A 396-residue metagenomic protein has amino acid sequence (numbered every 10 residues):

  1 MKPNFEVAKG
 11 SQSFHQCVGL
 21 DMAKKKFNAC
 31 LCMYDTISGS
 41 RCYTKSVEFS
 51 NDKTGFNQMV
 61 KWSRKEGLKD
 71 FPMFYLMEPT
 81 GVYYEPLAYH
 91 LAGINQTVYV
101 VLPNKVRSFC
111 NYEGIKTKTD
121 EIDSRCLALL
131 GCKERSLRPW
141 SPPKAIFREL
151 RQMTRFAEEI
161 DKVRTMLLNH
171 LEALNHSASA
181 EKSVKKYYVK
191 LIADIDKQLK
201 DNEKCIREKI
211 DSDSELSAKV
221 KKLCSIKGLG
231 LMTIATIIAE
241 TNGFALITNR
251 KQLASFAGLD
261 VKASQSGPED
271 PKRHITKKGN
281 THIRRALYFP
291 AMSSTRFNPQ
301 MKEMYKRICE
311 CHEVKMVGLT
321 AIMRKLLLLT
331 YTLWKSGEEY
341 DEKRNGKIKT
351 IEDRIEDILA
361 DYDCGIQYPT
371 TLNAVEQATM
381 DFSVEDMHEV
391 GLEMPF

Functional and structural regions predicted by a protein language model:
V7-Y34, L127: Gly/Thr-rich phosphate-binding beta-strand-loop-beta motif of the actin/hexokinase/Hsp70
T36-D70, F74: Nucleic-acid-processing active sites and adjacent nucleic-acid-binding tracks, predominantly divalent metal-dependent
G67, P139-Q152, A180, D270-I275 (+1 more regions): Short, solvent-exposed helix-loop connector elements
M73-P86: Acidic, metal-coordinating catalytic cores used for nucleic-acid/nucleotide bond scission and strand-transfer chemistry
Y89-G93, Y99-K222: Long, charge-rich intrinsically disordered scaffolds of nucleic-acid metabolism proteins
S225, L231, T236-K315: Phosphate-backbone recognition surface of nucleic-acid-processing proteins
P268, Y305-F396: Low-complexity, acidic/Ser/Thr- and charged residue-rich accessory regions of DNA metabolism proteins
